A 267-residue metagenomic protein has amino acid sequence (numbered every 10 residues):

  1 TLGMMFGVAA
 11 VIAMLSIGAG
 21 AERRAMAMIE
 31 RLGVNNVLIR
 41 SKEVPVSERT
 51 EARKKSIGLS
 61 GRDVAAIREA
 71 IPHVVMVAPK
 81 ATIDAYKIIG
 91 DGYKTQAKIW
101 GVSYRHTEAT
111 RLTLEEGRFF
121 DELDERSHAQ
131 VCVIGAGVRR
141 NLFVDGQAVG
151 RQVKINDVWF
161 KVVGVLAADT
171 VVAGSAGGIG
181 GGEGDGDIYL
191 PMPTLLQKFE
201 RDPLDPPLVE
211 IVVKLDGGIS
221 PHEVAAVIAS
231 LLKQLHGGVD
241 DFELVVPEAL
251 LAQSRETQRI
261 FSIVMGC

Functional and structural regions predicted by a protein language model:
T1-G20: Short, strongly hydrophobic transmembrane alpha-helices
T1-M5, V153, V264-C267: Hydrophobic residues within alpha-helical transmembrane segments of multi-pass solute transporters/permease subunits
A19-K98, V102-A109, L123, R140-N141 (+4 more regions): Hydrophobic, regular-secondary-structure patches
R24-A25, G33, D63-A66, V138 (+4 more regions): Hydrophobic alpha-helical segments typical of transmembrane helices and their membrane-interface/capping positions
A27-M28, Y86, R151, G186 (+1 more regions): Residue-level detector of beta-strand structural context in well-folded domains
L38, V75-A78, G164, V212 (+1 more regions): Residues embedded in well-ordered beta-strands within globular domains across many folds
W100, Y104-F120, D124, H128-G238: Mid-to-C-terminal secondary-structure elements that act as membrane-proximal/extracytoplasmic interface segments
V212, S220-I228, Q234-C267: Peri-transmembrane interface segments
